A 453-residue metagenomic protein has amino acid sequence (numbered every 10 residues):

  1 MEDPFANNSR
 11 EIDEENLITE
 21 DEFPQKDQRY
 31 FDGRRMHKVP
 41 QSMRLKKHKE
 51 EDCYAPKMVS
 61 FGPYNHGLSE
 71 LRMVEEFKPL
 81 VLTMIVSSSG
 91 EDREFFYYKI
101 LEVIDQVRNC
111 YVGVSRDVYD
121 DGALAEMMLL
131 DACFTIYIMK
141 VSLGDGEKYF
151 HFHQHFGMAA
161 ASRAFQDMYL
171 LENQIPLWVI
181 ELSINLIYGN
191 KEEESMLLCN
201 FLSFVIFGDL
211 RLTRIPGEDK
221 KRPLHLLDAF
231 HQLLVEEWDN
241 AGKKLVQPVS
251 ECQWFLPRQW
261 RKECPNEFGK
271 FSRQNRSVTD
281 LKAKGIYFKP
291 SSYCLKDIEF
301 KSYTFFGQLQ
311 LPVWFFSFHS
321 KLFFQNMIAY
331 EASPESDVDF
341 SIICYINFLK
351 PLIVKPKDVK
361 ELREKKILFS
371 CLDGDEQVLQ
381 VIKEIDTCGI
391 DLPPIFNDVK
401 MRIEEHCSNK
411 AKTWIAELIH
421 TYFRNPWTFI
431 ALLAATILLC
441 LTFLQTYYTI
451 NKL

Functional and structural regions predicted by a protein language model:
M1-I430, Y448-L453: Non-transmembrane
L433-F443: Hydrophobic alpha-helical cores of multi-pass transmembrane domains in eukaryotic membrane proteins
